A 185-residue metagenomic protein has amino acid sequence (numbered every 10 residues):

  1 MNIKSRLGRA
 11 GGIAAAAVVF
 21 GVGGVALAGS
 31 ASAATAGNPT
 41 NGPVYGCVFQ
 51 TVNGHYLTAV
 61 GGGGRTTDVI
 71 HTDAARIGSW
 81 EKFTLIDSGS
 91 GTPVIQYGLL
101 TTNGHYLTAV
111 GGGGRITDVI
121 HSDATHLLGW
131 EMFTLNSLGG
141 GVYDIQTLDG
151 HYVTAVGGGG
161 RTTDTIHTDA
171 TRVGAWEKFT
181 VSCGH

Functional and structural regions predicted by a protein language model:
M1-A34: Secretory targeting and sorting signals
R6, G11, V19, P43 (+3 more regions): Residue-level detector of functional hotspots within protein domains
I13, F49, R76, S90 (+4 more regions): Short linear sequence motifs
A34-G63, K82-G113, M132-G159, K178-H185: Extracellular glycan-recognition/adhesion modules and their associated mucin-like linkers
G62-G78, G111-L128, G158-V173: Short, tandemly repeated low-complexity microdomains enriched for cysteine and small residues
